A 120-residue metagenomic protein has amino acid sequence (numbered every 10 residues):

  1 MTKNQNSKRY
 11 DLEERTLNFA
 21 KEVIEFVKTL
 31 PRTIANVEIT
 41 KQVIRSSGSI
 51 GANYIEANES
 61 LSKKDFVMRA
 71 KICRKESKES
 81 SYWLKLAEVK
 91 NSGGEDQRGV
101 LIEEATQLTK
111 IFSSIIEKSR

Functional and structural regions predicted by a protein language model:
M1-R120: Amphipathic alpha-helical assembly/interaction segments
